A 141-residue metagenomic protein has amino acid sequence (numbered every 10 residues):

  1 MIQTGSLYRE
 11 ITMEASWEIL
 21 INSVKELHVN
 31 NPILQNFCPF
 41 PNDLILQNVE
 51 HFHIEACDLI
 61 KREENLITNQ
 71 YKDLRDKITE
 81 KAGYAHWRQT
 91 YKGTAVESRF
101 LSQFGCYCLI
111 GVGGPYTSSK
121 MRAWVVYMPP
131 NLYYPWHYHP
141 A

Functional and structural regions predicted by a protein language model:
M1-A15: Intrinsically disordered, low-structural-confidence terminal and linker regions
K25-K92: N-terminal, charged amphipathic alpha-helical interaction modules
Y91-P130, W136, P140: A short glycine-rich, His/Asp/Glu-containing loop-to-beta-strand
